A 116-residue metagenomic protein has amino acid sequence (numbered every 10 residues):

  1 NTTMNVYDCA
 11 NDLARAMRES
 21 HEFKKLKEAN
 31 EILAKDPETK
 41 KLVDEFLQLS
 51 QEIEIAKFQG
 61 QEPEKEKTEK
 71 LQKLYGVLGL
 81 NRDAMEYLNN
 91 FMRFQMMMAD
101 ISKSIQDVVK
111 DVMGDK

Functional and structural regions predicted by a protein language model:
N1-K116: Terminal, compositionally biased segments used for targeting/anchoring and flexible tails
